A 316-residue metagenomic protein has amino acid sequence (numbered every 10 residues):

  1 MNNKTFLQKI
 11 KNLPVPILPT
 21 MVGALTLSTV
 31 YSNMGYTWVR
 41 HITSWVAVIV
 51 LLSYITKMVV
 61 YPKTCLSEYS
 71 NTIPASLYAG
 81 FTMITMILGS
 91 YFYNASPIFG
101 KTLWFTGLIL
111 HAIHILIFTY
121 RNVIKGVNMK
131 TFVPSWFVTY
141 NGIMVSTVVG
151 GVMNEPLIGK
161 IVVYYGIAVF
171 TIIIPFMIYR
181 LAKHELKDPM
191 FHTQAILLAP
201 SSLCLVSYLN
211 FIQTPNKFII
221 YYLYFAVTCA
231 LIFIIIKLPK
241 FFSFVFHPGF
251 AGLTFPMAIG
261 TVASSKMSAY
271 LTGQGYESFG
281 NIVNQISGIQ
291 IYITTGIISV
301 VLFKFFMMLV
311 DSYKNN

Functional and structural regions predicted by a protein language model:
M1-I55: N-terminal signal-anchor module of multipass membrane proteins
N2-T26, P62-G89, W104-G107, N122-V148 (+6 more regions): Juxtamembrane helix-loop boundaries in multi-pass membrane proteins
P19, G23-V30, I49-K57, M177-R180 (+1 more regions): C-terminal transmembrane-bundle signature of multipass membrane proteins, characterized by strong activation on
S32-H41, C65, S96-I98, M129 (+3 more regions): Extended, compositionally biased regions that are outside compact catalytic cores
S32-K101: Membrane helical hairpin/interfacial module
W38-L52, P97-A112, L157-T171, K217-C229 (+1 more regions): Structural signature of hydrophobic alpha-helical transmembrane segments
V50-V60, G107-F118, F170-M177, I232-I235: Membrane-water interface of transmembrane alpha-helices
Y91-N94, H111-V127, V145-K160, V169-L186 (+2 more regions): Internal transmembrane alpha-helix with an interfacial aromatic "cap," most often the third helix
